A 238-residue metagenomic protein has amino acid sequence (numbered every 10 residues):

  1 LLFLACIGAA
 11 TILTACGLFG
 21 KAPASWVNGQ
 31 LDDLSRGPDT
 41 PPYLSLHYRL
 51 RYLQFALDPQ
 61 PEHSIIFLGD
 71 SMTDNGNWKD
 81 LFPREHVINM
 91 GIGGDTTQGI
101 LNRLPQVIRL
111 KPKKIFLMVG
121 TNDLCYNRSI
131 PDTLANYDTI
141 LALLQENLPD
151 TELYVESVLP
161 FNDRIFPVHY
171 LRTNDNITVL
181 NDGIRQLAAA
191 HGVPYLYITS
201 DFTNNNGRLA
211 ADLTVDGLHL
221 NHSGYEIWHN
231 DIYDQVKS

Functional and structural regions predicted by a protein language model:
L1-I66, W78, K237: N-terminal secretory targeting modules
D33-Y43, P83-T97, C125-R128, V168 (+1 more regions): Acidic/histidine-rich helix-loop elements that form or flank divalent-metal/phosphate-binding sites at the catalytic
D58-P61, L81-F82, R109, A190: Extracellular/periplasmic catalytic domains that process cell-envelope and extracellular macromolecules
F67, V87-N89, Y195: Conserved beta-strand scaffold positions in the cores of enzyme catalytic domains, especially in NTP/NDP-utilizing
L68, T73-H86, T97-A135, L143 (+2 more regions): Oxyanion-hole/transition-state-stabilizing segment in secreted/luminal serine hydrolases and related acyltransferases
I130-I140, N174-L180: Charged helix-capping and loop-helix junction motifs
L148-E152: A short helix->loop->beta-strand "cap" motif at the edges of active sites that frequently abuts
P160-S238: Catalytic His-Asp segment of secreted/periplasmic serine-dependent ester chemistry enzymes
